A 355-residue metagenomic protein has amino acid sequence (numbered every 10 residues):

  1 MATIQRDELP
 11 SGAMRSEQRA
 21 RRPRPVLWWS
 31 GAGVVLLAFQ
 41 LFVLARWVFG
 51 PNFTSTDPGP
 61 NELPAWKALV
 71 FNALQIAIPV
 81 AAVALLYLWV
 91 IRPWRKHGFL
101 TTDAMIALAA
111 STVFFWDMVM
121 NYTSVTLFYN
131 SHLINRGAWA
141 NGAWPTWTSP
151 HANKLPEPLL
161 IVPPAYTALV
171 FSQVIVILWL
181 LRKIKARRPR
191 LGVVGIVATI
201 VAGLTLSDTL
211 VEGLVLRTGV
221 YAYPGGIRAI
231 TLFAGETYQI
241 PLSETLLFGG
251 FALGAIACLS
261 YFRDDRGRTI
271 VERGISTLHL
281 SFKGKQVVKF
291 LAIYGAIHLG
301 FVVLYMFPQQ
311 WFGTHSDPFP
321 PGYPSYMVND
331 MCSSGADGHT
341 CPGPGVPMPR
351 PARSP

Functional and structural regions predicted by a protein language model:
A2-P355: Aromatic-rich, lipid-facing transmembrane alpha helices and their immediate juxtamembrane interface loops in integral
